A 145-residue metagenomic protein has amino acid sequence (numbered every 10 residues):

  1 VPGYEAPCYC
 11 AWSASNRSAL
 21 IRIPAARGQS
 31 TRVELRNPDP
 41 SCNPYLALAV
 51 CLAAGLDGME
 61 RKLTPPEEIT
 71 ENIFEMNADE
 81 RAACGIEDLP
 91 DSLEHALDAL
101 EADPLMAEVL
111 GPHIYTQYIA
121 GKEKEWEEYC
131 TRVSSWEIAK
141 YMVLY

Functional and structural regions predicted by a protein language model:
V1-Y145: Catalytic-core signal marking the mid-to-C-terminal active-site face
